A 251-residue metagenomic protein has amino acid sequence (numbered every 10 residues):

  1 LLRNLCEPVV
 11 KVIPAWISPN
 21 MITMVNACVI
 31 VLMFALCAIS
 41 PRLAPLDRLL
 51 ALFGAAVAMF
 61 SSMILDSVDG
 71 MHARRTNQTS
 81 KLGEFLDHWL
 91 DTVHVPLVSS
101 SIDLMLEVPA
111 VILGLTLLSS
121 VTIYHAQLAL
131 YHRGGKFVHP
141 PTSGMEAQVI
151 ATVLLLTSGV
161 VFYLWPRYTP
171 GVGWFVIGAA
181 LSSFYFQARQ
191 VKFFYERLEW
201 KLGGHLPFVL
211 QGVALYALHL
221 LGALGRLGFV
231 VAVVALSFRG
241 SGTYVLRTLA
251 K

Functional and structural regions predicted by a protein language model:
L1-W16, S120-K251: C-terminal membrane-associated helical module and adjoining short loops/tails
K11, D69, A73, N77-L90 (+1 more regions): Juxtamembrane helix-capping/reentrant segments at transmembrane boundaries
A15-V25: Membrane-interface helix starts
T23-L82, V98-I102, A110-V121, V172-A180: Membrane-embedded alpha-helical segments that form the functional core of polytopic membrane enzymes, especially those
M24-A27, W89-P96, L202-G212: Short hydrophobic alpha-helical membrane-embedded segments
V31-S40, P96-S100, L156-V160, V213-H219: Membrane-embedded alpha-helical segments in integral membrane proteins
